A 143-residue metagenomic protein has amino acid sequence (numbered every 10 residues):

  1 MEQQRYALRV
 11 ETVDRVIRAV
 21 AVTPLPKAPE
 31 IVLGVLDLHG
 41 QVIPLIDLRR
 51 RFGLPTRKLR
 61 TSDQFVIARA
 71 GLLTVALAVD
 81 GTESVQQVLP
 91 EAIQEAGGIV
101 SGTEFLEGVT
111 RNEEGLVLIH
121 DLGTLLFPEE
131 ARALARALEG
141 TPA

Functional and structural regions predicted by a protein language model:
M1-A143: An acidic, low-aromatic, low-complexity terminal/linker signal
